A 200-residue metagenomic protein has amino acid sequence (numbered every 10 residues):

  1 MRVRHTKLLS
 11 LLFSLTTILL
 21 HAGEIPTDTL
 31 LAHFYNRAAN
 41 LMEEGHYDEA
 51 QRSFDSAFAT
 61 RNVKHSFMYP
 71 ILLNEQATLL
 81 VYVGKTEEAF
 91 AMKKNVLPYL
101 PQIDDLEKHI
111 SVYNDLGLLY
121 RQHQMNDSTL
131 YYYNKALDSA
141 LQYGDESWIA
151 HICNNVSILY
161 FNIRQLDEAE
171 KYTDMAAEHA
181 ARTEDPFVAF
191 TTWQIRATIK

Functional and structural regions predicted by a protein language model:
M1-L9: Bacterial N-terminal signal peptides that target proteins for export
V3, F13-S14, N126: Low-complexity intrinsically disordered segments
S10-I18: Bacterial N-terminal signal peptides
H21-K200: A "functional boundary" signal
